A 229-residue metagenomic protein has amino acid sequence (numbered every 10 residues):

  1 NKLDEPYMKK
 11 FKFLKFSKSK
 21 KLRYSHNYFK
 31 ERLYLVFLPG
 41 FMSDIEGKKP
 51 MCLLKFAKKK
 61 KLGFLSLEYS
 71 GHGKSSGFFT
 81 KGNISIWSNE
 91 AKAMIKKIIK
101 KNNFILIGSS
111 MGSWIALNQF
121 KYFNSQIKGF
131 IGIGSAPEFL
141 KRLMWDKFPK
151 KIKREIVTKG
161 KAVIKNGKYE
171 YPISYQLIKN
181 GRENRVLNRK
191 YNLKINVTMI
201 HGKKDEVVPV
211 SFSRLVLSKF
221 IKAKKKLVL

Functional and structural regions predicted by a protein language model:
L3-F29: N-terminal cap/lid segment of alpha/beta-hydrolase-fold proteins
P50, I195, P209-S218: Short alpha-helix in the alpha/beta-hydrolase fold that links the catalytic acid
P50, L54-S76: Conserved alpha/beta-hydrolase
G73-I98: Catalytic nucleophile-loop/oxyanion-hole region of alpha/beta-hydrolase and closely related hydrolase-like folds
G108-A116: Gly/Ala-rich beta-loop-alpha elbow adjacent to hydrolase catalytic centers
S125-I173: Hydrolase active-site cap/lid region
L193, M199-H201, D205: Short beta-strand/loop motif that positions the catalytic acidic residue of the alpha/beta-hydrolase fold
S218-L229: Catalytic histidine neighborhood in serine/cysteine hydrolases with alpha/beta-hydrolase-type architecture
